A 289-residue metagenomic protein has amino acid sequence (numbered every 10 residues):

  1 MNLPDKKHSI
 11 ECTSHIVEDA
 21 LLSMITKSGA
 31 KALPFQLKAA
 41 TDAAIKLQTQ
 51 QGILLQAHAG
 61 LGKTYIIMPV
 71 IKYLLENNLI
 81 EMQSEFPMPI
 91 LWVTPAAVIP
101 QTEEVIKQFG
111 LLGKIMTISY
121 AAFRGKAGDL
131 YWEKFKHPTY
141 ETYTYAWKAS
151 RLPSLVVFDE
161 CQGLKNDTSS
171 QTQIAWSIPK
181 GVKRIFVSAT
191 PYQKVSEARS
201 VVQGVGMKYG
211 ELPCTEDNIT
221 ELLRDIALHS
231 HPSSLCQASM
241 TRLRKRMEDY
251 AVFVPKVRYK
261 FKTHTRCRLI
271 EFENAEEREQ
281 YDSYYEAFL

Functional and structural regions predicted by a protein language model:
L3-L54: Conserved pre-motif I regulatory segment
T41-Q48, L61-S84, V205: Walker A/P-loop NTP-binding motif
G52-L54, P89-L91, K114-I115, L155 (+2 more regions): Residue-level preference for the first positions of well-ordered beta-strands
A59, E160-Q162, A189-T190: Conserved Walker B
L61-V70, Q83-I106, Y192-E197: Conserved Walker A/P-loop ATP-binding site and its immediately adjacent core in helicase/helicase-like ATPase domains
P87-P89, L155, T172-T263: Conserved P-loop NTPase motor "coupling/switch" region that bridges the ATPase
I115-S177: Conserved RecA-like ASCE ATPase "motif II neighborhood" in helicase/translocase motors
I185, D249-L289: Inter-lobe connector of SF1/SF2 helicase motors
